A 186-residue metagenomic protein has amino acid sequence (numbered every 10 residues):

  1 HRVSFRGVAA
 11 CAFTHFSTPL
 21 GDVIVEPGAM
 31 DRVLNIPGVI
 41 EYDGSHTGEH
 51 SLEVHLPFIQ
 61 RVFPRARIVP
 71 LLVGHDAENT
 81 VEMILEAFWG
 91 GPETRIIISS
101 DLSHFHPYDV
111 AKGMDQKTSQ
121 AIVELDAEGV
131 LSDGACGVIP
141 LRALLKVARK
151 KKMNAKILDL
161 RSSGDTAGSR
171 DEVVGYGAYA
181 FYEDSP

Functional and structural regions predicted by a protein language model:
H1-A167, Y182-S185: Active-site histidine-anchored catalytic micro-motif
V173-A178: Short hydrophobic/aromatic beta-strand or adjacent loop that forms the aromatic wall/cage of a ligand/substrate-binding
